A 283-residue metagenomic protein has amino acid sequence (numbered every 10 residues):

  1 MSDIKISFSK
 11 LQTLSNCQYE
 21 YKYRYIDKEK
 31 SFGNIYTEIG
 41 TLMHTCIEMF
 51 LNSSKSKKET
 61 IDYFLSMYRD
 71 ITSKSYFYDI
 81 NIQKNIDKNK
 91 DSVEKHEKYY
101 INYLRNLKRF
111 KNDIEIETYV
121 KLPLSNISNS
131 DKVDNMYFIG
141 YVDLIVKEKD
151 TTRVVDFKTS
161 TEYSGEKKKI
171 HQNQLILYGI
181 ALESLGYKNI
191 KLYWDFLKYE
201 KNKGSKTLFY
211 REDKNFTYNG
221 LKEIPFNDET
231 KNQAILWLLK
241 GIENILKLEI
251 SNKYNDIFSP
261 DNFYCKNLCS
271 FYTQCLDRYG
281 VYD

Functional and structural regions predicted by a protein language model:
M1-D283: RecB-family 4Fe-4S metal-dependent nuclease core
